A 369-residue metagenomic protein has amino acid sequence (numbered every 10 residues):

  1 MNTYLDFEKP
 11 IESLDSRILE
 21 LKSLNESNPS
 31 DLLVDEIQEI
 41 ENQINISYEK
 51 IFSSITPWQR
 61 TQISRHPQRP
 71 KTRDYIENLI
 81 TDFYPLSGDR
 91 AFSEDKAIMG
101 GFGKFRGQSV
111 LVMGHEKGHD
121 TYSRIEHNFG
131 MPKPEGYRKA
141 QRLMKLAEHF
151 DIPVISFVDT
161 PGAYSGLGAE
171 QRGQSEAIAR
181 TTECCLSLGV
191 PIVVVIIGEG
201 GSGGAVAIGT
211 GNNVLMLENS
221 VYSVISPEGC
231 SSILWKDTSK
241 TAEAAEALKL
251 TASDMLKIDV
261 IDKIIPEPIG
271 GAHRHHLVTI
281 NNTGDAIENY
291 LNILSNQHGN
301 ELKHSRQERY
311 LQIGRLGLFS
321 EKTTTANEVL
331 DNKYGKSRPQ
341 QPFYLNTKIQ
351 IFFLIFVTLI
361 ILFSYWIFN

Functional and structural regions predicted by a protein language model:
M1-S109, L277-N369: Intrinsically disordered, low-complexity segments enriched in small/flexible residues
N2, V158-E288, N292, N296: Conserved catalytic cores of soluble enzyme domains, especially glycine-rich substrate-binding beta-alpha loops
L14, T56, V112, D159 (+3 more regions): Terminal peptide-recognition signature
L33-E36, G136-R138, C230: Short, motif-level signal for alpha-helix interfacial/capping segments enriched in acidic residues and aromatics/proline
S53, F92-E94, G100, F105-F157 (+2 more regions): Glycine-rich beta-alpha loop segments
T61-S64, I125-F129, G270-H273: Short hinge/gating elements
P70-T72, D120-Y122, Y164-G166: Short active-site-adjacent helix-start/loop capping segments
P85, G118, L146, A163 (+1 more regions): Conserved helix-loop functional segments at active or binding sites
